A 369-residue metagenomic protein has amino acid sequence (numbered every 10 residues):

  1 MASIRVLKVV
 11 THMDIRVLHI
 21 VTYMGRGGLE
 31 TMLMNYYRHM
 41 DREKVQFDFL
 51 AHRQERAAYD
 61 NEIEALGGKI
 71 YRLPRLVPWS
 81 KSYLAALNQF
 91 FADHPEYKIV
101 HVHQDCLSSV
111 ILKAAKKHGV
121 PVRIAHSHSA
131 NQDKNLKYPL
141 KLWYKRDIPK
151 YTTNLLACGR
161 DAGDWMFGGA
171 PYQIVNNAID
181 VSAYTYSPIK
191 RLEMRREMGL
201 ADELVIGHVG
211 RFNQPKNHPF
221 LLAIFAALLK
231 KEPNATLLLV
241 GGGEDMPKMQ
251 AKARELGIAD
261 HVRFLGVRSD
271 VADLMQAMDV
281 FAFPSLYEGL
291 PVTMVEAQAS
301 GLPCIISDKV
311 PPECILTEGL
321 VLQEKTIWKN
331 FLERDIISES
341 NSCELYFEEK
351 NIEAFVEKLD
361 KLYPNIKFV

Functional and structural regions predicted by a protein language model:
D14-I15, H19-A85, F90, L362: N-terminal strand-loop element at the rim of the active site of nucleotide-sugar-dependent glycosyltransferases
G27-N35, L204, H208-K230, E244-P247: A conserved mid-protein helix/loop that constitutes part of the nucleotide-sugar donor-binding site
G28, I337-V369: A charged, aromatic-enriched C-terminal amphipathic alpha-helix characteristic of glycosyltransferases across folds
A51, M294, P303-S307: Short hydrophobic beta-strand element within catalytic cores of glycosyltransferases and related nucleotide-activated
V77-S82, D164-F167, A178-E197, N365-I366: Acidic anion/phosphate-binding donor-loop and adjacent secondary structure in glycosyltransferase catalytic cores
V102-S108, S127: Short His-centered aromatic/hydrophobic patch
V267, L286: Aromatic "clamp/platform" in nucleotide-sugar-dependent glycosyltransferases that forms part of the donor/acceptor
E313-S340, Y346-E349, E353: Change "using UDP/GDP/dTDP sugars" to "using nucleotide sugars
